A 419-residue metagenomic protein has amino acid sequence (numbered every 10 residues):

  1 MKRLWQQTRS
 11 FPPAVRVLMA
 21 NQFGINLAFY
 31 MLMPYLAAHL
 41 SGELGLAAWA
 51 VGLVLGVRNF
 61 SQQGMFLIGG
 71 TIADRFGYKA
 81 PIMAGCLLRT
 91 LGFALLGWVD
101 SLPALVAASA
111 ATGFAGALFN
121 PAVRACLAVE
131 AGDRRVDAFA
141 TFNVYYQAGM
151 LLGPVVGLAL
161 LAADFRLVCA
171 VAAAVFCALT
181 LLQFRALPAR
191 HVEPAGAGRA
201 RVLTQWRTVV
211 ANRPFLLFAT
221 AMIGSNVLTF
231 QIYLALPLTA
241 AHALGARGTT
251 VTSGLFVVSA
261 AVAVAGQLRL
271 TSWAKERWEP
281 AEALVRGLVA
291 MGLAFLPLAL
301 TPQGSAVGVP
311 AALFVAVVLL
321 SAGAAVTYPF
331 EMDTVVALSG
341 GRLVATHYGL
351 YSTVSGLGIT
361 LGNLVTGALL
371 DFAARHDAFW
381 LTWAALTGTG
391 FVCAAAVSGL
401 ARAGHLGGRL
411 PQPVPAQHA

Functional and structural regions predicted by a protein language model:
M1-P12, L187-A221, P415-A419: Juxtamembrane intracellular "pre-TM" segments in multi-pass secondary transporters
P34-W49, L234-T252: Short amphipathic helix-loop junctions that connect adjacent transmembrane helices in Major Facilitator Superfamily/SLC
Q63-D100: Conserved MFS/SLC helix-loop-helix module at the cytosolic interface between two early adjacent transmembrane helices
M65-G77, A265-P280, L370: Helix-to-loop junctions at the C-terminal end of transmembrane segments in multipass secondary transporters
A80-A94, E282-P297: Structural signature of the two symmetry-related core transmembrane helices
A108-A148: Cytoplasmic helix-loop-helix junction between adjacent transmembrane helices in 12-TM secondary transporters
L161-A174, A368-G390: A membrane-interface helix-boundary motif in multi-pass transporters
A174-E193, A396-A401: C-terminal membrane-cytosol helix-exit motif in multi-pass small-molecule transporters
